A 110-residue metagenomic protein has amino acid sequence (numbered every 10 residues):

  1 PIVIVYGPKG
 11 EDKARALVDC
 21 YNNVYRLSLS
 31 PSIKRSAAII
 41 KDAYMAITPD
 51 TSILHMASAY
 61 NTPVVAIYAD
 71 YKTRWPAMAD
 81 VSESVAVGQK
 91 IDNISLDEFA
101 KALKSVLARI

Functional and structural regions predicted by a protein language model:
P1-A69: Donor-binding and catalytic core of enzymes assembling or modifying cell-surface/extracellular glycoconjugates
A16-C20, R26-L27, H55-I110: Nucleotide-sugar donor-binding patch of glycosyltransferase catalytic domains
